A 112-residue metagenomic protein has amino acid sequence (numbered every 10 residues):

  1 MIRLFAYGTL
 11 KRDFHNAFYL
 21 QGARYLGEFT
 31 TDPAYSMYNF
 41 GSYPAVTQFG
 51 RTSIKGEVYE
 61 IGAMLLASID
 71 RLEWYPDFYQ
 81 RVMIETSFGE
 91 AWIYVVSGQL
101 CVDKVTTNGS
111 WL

Functional and structural regions predicted by a protein language model:
M1-L112: Glycine-aromatic micro-motifs
